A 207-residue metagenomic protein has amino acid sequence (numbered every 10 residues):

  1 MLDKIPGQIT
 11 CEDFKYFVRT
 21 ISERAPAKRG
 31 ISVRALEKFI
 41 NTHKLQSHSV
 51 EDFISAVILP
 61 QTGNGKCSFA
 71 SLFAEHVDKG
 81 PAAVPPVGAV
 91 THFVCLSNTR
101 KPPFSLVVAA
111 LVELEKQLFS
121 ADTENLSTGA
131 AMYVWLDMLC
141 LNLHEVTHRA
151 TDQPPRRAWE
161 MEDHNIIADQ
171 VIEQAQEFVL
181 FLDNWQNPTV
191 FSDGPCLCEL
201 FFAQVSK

Functional and structural regions predicted by a protein language model:
M1-K207: The feature represents the membrane-entry module of six-transmembrane cation channels
